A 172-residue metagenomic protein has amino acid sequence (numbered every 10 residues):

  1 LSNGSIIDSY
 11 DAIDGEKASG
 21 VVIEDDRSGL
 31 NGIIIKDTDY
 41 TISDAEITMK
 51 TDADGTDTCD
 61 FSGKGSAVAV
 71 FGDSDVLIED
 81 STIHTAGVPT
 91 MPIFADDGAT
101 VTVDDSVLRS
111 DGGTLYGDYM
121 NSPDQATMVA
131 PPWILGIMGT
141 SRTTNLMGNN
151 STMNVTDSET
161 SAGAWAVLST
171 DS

Functional and structural regions predicted by a protein language model:
L1, A12-G20, D39-A45, D75-D80 (+3 more regions): All-beta strand scaffolds that present successive hydrophobic residues in beta-strands
L1, E46-G72, D97, L108-N149: Acidic/polar low-complexity surface segments
N3-I13, D26-I34, K50-D60, K64 (+3 more regions): Short glycine/acidic-rich loop motifs that flank beta-strands on beta-rich extracellular proteins
R27, D37, D73-S74, G87 (+1 more regions): Periodic glycine anchor positions in long extracellular repeat architectures
I83-H84: Mobile, glycine-rich extracellular loop/lid and propeptide segments that shape or gate substrate/ligand access
I137-G139, T143, N150-T152, E159-S172: Signal peptide-directed secreted proteins
